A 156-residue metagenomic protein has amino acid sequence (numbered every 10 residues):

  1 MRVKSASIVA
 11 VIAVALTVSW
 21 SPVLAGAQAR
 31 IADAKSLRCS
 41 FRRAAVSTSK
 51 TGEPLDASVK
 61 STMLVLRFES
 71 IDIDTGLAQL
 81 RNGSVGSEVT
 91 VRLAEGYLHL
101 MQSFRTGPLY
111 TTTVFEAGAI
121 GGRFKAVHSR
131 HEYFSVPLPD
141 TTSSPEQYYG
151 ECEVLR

Functional and structural regions predicted by a protein language model:
M1-S5: N-terminal secretory signal peptides that target proteins for export/translocation
V9-S19: Bacterial N-terminal signal peptides
W20-A27: Sec/Tat signal peptide C-region and signal peptidase I cleavage site
D33-A78, L109-T113: Short, solvent-exposed loop/hinge segments that bridge or flank secondary-structure elements
D56-G86, F124-V136, D140: N-terminal glycine/threonine-rich, aromatic-flanked beta-hairpin/loop signature
L66-F68, T111-A119, Y149-V154: Hydrophobic/aromatic beta-strand elements that line small-molecule binding cavities or substrate pockets in beta-rich
I73-T111: Contiguous, well-ordered beta-strand patches that form the walls/edges of small beta-barrel/beta-sandwich domains
F134-R156: Edge beta-strand at a domain terminus
